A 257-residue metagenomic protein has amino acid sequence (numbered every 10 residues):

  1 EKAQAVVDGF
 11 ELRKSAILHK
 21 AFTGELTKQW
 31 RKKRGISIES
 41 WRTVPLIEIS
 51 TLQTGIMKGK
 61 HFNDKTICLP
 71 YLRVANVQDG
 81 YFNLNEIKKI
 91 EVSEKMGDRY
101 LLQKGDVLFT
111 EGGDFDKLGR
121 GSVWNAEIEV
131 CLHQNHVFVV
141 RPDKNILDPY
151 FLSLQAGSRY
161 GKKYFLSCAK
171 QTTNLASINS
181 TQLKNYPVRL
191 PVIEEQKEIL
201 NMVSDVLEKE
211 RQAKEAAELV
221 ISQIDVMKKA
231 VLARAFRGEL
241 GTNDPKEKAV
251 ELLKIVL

Functional and structural regions predicted by a protein language model:
E1-I38, E215-K246: Short amphipathic coiled-coil heptad-repeat segments
G35, K95-M96, T172, E218: Short, solvent-exposed loop/turn positions at domain surfaces that link secondary-structure elements or cap domain
G35-I56, N185, R189-K197, D205-E208 (+2 more regions): Non-catalytic DNA-recognition/assembly elements of restriction-modification systems
I47-H61, A75-V107, S122: Sequence-specific dsDNA recognition surfaces
Q78-K89, V107-H133, Y150-L154, K163-A169: Short, ligand-facing micro-motifs at secondary-structure edges
I90-E91, M96-G97, E127, T173 (+1 more regions): A structural connector/turn signal
V130-F138, L147, K170-K197: A short glycine-rich beta-alpha junction/loop motif
